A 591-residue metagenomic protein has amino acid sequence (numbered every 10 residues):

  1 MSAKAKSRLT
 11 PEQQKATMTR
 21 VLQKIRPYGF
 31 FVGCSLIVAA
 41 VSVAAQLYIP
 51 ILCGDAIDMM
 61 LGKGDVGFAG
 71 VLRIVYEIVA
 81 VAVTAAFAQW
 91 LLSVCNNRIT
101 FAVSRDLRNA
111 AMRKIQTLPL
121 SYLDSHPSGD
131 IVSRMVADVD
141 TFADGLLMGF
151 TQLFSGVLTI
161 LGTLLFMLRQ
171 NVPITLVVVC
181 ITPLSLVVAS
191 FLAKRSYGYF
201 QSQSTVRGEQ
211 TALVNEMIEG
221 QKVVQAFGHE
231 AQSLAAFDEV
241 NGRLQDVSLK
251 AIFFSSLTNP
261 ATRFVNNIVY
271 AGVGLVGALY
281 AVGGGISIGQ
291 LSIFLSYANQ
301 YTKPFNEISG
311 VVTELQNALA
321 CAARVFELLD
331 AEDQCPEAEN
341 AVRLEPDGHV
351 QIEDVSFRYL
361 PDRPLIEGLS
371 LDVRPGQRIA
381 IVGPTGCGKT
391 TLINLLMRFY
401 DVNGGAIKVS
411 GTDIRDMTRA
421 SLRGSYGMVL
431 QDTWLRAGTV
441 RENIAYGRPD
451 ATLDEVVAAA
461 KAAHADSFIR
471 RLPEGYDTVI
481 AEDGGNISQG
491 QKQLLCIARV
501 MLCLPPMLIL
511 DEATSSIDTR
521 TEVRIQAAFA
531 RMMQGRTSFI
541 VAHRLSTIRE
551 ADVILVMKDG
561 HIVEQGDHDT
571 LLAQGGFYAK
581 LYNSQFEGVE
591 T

Functional and structural regions predicted by a protein language model:
M1-Q46, L61-V75, L92-N96, T100 (+8 more regions): Membrane-integrated ABC transporters
S2-P11, F101, N109-S133, A137-V139 (+6 more regions): Short intracellular "coupling" helices and adjacent cytoplasmic loop segments at the cytosolic face of multi-pass
T17, I25-Y28, I57, L92 (+4 more regions): Juxtamembrane loop-to-helix connectors within ABC transporter transmembrane domains
P27, L120-S121, A137-L146, F150 (+7 more regions): An intracellular "coupling" helix at the cytosolic face of ABC transporter transmembrane type-1 domains
V32-A88, L168-P173, G284-I288: Transmembrane helix-loop-helix hairpins at lipid-water interfaces of multipass membrane proteins, especially the type-1
Y48-P50, G54, V83-T84, F150-A193 (+1 more regions): A hydrophobic transmembrane-helix motif
H229, F253, Y270, Q300-L328: Cytosolic ends of transmembrane helices, especially the final helix of ABC transmembrane type-1 domains
E337, R343-T591: ABC-type nucleotide-binding domain
